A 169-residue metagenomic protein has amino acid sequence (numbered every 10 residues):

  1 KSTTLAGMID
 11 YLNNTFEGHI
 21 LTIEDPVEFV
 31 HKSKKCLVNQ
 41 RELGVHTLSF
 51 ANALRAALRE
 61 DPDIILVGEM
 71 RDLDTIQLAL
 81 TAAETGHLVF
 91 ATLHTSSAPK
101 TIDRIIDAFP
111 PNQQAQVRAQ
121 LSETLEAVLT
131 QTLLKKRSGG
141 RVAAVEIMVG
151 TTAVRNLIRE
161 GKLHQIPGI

Functional and structural regions predicted by a protein language model:
K1-I169: Short, flexible helix-loop junctions that flank or precede catalytic/ligand sites
